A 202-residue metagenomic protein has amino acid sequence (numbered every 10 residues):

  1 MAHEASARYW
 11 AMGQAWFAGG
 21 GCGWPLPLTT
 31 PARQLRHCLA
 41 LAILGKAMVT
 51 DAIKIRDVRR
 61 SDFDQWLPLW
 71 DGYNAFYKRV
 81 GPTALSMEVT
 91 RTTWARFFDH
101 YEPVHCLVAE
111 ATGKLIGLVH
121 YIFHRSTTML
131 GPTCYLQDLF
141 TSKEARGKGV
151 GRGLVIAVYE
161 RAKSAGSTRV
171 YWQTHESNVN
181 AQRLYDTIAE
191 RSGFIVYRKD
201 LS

Functional and structural regions predicted by a protein language model:
K54-P68: A short beta-loop-alpha structural element at the N-terminal edge of CoA-dependent acyl/N-acetyltransferase catalytic
L67, D71-A95: Conserved GNAT-fold acetyl-CoA-binding loop/helix
A95-L107, Y135, R191: A short helix-loop-beta-strand connector motif used in the catalytic cores of GNAT acetyltransferases and, in some
C106-V108, K114-F123: Conserved beta-strand in the GNAT
G147-E160: Conserved acetyl-CoA-binding loop-helix of GNAT-fold acetyltransferases
R152, E176-I195: Conserved active-site alpha-helix within GNAT-family acetyltransferase domains
K163-Q173: Conserved GNAT acetyl-CoA-binding A-motif
Y171-A181, D200-L201: Conserved beta-strand-loop-alpha-helix junction that forms the acyl-donor binding cleft
